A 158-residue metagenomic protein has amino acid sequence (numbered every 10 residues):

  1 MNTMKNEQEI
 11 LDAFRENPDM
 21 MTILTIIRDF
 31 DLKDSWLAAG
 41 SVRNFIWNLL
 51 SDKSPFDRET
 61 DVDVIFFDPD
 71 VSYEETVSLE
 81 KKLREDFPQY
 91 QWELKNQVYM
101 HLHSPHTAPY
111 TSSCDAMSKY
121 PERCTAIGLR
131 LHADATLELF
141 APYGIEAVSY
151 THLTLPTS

Functional and structural regions predicted by a protein language model:
N2-L37, V42: Helical scaffold of the NTase/Pol beta-like nucleotidyltransferase catalytic core
A38-G40, F67-D68, K95-Q97: Short His-Asn-centered micro-motif
W47-T76: Catalytic metal-binding acidic patch
V71-F87: A structural-propensity feature for long, helix-poor, extended segments
L83-G128: Conserved catalytic core of two-metal-ion nucleotidyltransferases
R130-T136: Short acidic-glycine loop/turn motifs at beta-strand connectors
F140-E146: GST superfamily/GST-like fold recognition
T151-T157: Conserved small/polar residues in nucleotide/adenosyl-binding loops
